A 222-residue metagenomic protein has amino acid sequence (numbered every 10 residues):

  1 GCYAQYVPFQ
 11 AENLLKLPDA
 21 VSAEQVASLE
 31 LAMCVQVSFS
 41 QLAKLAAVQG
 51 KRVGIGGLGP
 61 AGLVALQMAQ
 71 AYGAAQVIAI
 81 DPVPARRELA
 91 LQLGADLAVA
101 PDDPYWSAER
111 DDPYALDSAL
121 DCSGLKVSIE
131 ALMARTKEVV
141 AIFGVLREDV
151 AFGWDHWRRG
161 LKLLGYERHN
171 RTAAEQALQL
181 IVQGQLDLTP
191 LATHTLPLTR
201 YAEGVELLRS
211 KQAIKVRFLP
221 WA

Functional and structural regions predicted by a protein language model:
G1-L15: Glycine-rich phosphate/adenylate-binding loop and adjacent beta-alpha elements of nucleotide- or dinucleotide-binding
Y3, P82-L89, E148-G153: Short, glycine/polar-rich helix-capping loops at beta-to-alpha or helix-loop-helix junctions that flank or form
S22-D103: Mid-domain Rossmann-like dinucleotide-binding core that forms the NAD(H)/NADP(H) cofactor-binding site
G50, A95, Y114-D117, K137: Local beta-strand N-terminus motif with an aromatic residue
D103-Y114: Short amphipathic alpha-helix with an adjacent loop that forms part of the alpha/beta core around
D117-L120, A141: N-terminal Rossmann-like NAD(P) cofactor-binding module of classical short-chain dehydrogenase/reductase
K126-Q183, P220-A222: Glycine-rich phosphate-binding loop and adjacent beta-alpha segment of Rossmann(oid) nucleotide-cofactor-binding
R171-A222: C-terminal hydrophobic helical "lid"/dimerization subdomain of Rossmann-like NAD(P)H-dependent oxidoreductases
